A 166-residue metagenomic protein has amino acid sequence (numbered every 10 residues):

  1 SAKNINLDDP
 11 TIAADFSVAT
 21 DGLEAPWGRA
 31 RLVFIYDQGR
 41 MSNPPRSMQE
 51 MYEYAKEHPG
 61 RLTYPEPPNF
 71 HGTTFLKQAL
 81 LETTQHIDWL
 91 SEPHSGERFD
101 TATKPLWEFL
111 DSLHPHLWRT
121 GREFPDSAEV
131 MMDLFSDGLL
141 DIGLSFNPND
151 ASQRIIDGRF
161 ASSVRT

Functional and structural regions predicted by a protein language model:
S1-V130: Extracytoplasmic ligand-binding site segments that recognize negatively charged/polar headgroups
W118-T166: Extracytoplasmic/periplasmic substrate-binding proteins
